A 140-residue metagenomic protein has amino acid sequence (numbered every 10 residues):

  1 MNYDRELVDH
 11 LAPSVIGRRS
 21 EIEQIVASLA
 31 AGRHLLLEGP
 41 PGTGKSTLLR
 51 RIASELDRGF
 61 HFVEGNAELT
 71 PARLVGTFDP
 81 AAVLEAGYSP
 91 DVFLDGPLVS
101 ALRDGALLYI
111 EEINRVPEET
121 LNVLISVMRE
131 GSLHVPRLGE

Functional and structural regions predicted by a protein language model:
M1-E140: AAA+ P-loop NTPase catalytic core and its hallmark functional loops
